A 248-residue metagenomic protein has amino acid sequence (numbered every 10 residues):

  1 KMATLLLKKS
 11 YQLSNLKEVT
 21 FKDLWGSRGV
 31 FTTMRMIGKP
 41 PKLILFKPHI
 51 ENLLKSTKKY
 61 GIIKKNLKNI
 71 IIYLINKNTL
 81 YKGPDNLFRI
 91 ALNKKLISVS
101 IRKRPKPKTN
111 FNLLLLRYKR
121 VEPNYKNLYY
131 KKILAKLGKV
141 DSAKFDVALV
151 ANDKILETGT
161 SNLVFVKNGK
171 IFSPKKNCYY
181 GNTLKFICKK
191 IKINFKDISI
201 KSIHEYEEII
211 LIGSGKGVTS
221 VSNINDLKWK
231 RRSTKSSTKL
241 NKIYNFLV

Functional and structural regions predicted by a protein language model:
M2-N76, N93-V248: Helix-start/capping segments and mature chain N-termini
T79-N86, S142: Short secondary-structure junctions
R89: Dinucleotide-binding Rossmann-like beta1-alpha1 core, especially the glycine-rich loop that anchors the ADP
